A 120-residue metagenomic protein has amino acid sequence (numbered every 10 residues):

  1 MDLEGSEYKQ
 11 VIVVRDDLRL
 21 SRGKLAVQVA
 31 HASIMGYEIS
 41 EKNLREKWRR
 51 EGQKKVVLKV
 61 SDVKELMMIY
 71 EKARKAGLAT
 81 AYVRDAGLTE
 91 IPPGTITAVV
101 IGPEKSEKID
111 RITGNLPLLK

Functional and structural regions predicted by a protein language model:
D2-S6, K42, E46, D85: N-proximal short alpha-helices
L3-V11, R15-S40: Glycine- and Gly-Pro-enriched alpha-helical subdomains that act as flexible, kink-prone "lid/hinge" or packing modules
V11-V13, E51-S61, K75-K120: Short basic, glycine-rich beta-strand/loop surfaces that mediate nucleic-acid
S21-R22, E65, K108: Secondary-structure boundary/capping motif
R22-A26, R45, Y70, R111-I112: Short, glycine/acidic-enriched capping/hinge loops at junctions between secondary-structure elements
V27-A30, K72-K75, L116: Short, solvent-exposed amphipathic alpha-helical segments in soluble enzyme and RNA/protein-processing domains
A30, E38-I39, N43-K64, K75: Compact, glycine-rich, soluble single-domain proteins
E65-E71, L78: Alpha/propeptide regions of enzymes that mature by internal proteolysis
